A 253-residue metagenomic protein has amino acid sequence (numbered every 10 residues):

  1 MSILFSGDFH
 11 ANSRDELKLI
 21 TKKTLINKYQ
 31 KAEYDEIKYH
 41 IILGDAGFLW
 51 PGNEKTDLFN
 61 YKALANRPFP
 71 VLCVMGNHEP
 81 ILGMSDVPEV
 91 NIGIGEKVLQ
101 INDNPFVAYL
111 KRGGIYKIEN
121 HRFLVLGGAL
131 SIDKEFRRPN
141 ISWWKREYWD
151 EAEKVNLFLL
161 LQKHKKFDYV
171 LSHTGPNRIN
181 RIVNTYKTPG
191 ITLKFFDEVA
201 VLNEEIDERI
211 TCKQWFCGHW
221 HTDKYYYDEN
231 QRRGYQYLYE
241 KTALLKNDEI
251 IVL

Functional and structural regions predicted by a protein language model:
M1-L4, G114-V125, Y169, E229-Q236: Beta-strand-turn-beta hairpins that frame and shape the catalytic cleft of phosphate-ester-processing enzymes
F5-D8, H40-D45, P70-H78, Y109-K111 (+3 more regions): Active-site neighborhood of phospho(di)ester-bond hydrolases with catalytic His/Asp-centered motifs
S6, N12-I118, T192-N203: Core catalytic region of metal-dependent phosphoesterases/phosphodiesterases, especially metallo-beta-lactamase-like
H10-E16, G47-G52, N77-S85, Y116 (+4 more regions): Active-site environment of divalent metal-dependent phosphoester hydrolases
F48, N60-Y61, P68, D168-C217: Cap/insert and terminal regions of metallo-dependent hydrolase folds
F69-V71, E89-I94, P105-L110, F123 (+2 more regions): Active-site regions of enzymes building and remodeling cell-envelope glycoconjugates
K117, E204-R209, W220-L253: Binuclear metal-dependent phosphoesterase catalytic core
E119-D197: Active-site-proximal loop/helix segment associated with metal-binding centers of metalloenzymes
